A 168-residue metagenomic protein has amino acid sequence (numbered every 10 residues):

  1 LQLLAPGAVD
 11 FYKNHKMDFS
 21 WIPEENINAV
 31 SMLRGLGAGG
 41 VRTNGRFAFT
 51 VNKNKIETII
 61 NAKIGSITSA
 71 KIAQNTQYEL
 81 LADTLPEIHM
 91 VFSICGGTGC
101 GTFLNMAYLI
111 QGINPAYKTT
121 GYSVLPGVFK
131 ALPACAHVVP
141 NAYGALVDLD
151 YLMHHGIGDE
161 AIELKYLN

Functional and structural regions predicted by a protein language model:
L1-F92, G101-N168: Segments that form or flank anion-binding pockets
